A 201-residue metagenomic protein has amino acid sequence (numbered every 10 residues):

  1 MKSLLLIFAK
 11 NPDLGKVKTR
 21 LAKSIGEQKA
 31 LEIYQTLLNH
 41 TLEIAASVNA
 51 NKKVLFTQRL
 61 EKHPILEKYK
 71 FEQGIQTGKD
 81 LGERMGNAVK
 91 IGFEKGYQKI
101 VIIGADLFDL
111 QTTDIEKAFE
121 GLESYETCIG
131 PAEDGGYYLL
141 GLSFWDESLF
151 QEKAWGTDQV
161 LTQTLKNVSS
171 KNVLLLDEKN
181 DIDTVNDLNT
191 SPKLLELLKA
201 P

Functional and structural regions predicted by a protein language model:
M1-R20: N-terminal nucleotide-binding beta1-loop-alpha1 segment
E32-A50: A short, N-terminal amphipathic alpha-helix
N49-E72: Acidic donor-binding segment of Leloir-type glycosyltransferases
E67-K99, T157: Short phosphate-binding loop-to-helix
V101-I103: Short aromatic-hydrophobic micro-motifs that form the base-stacking/packing surface for donor nucleotide recognition
L110-Y137: Conserved donor-nucleotide/metal-binding helix-loop-beta segment in metal-dependent transferases, i.e., the alpha-helix
W145-L165: Short, glycine-/small-residue-rich phosphate/pyrophosphate-handling segment
T162-P201: Conserved alpha/beta core of the MobA/IspD/sugar-nucleotide pyrophosphorylase nucleotidyltransferase superfamily
